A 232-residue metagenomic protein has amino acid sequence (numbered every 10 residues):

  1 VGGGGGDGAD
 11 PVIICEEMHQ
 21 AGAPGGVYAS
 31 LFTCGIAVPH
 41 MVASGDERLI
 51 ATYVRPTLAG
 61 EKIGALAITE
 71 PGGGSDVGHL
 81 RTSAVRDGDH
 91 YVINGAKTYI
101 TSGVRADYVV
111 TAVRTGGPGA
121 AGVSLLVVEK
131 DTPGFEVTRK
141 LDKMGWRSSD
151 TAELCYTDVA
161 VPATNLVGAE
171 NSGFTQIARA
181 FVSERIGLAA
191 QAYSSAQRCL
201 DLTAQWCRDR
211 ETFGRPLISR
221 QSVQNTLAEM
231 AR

Functional and structural regions predicted by a protein language model:
V1-A51, R55-E61, T101-Y108: Internal helix-loop-helix
G5-E17, D76-L80, C155, V161: Structural signature of FAD isoalloxazine-binding scaffolds in flavoprotein oxidoreductases
G6-D7, D76-G78, S102-A106, A120-G122 (+2 more regions): Short glycine/proline-enriched turns and hinge-like loops at secondary-structure junctions
E16, F135-R232: Glycine-rich beta->alpha junctions and the first turn(s) of the following alpha-helix
C34, G73-G74, T98-V104, S183-G187: Glycine-rich phosphate/pyrophosphate-binding beta-alpha loops
G60-I68: A short, Trp-centered hydrophobic/proline-enriched beta-strand micro-motif
T82-V85: A structural signal for short hydrophobic beta-strand segments in well-ordered beta-sheet cores
H90, N94-V137: A short core secondary-structure module
